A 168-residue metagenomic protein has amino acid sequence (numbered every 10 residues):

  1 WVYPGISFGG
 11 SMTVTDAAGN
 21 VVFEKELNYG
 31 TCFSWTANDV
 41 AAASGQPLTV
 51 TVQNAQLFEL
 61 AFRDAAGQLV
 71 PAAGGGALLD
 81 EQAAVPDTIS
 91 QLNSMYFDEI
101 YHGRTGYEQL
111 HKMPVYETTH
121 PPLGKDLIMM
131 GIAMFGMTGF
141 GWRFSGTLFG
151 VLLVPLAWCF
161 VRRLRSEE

Functional and structural regions predicted by a protein language model:
W1-S7: A short beta-strand element within beta-rich, extracytoplasmic domains of secreted/secretory-pathway proteins
S7-N20: Short, surface-exposed beta-strand/strand-loop-strand elements in extracellular ectodomains
V21-D64: Beta-sandwich interaction modules
V52-D87: Exposed low-complexity, polar/acidic, P/S/T/G-rich flexible segments that act as propeptides, protease-susceptible
A72-V85, Q91-G103, V115-L127, M137-F140: Extracytoplasmic catalytic/substrate-binding loops of multi-pass membrane glycan-assembly enzymes
F140, F144-R165: Transmembrane-helix motifs of polytopic, lipid-linked glycan transferases
E168: Conserved small/polar residues in nucleotide/adenosyl-binding loops
